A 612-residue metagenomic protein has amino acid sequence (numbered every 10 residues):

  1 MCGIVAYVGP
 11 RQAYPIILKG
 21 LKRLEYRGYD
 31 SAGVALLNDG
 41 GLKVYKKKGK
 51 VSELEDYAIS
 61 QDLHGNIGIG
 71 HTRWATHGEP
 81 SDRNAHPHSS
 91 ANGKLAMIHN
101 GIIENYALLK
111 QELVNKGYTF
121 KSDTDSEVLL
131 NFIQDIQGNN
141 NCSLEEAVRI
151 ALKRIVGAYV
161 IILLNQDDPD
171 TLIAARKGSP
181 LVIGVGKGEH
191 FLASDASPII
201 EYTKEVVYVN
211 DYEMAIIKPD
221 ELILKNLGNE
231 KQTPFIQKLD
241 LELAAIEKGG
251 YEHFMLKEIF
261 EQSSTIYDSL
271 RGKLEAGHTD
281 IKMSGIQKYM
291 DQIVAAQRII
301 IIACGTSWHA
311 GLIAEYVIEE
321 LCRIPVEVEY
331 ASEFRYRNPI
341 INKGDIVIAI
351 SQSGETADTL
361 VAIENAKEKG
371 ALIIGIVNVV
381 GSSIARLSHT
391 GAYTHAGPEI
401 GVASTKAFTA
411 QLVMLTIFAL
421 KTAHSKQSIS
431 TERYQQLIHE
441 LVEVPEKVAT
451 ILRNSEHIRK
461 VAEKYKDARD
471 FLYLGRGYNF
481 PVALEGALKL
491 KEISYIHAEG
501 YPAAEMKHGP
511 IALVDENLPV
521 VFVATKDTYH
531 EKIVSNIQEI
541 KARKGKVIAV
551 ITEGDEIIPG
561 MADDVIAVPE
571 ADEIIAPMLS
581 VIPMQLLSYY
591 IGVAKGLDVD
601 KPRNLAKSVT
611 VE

Functional and structural regions predicted by a protein language model:
M1-E252, Y267-R298, Y336, T431 (+3 more regions): Conserved short alpha-helical segments that host acidic/polar catalytic motifs at enzyme active sites
G49, N66, G70-R83, G277-M290 (+2 more regions): Glycine-rich oxoanion-binding loops at beta->alpha junctions
P87-S89, L164, I173-A174, V206-V207 (+12 more regions): Replace "in large, NTP-powered and nucleic-acid-processing enzymes" with "in large, NTP-powered factors and other
I155-E189, K466-E492, D527, V534: Acidic/histidine-rich
Q262-I266, L270-I300, T390-P519, G592-E612: Active-site phosphate/pyrophosphate-binding segments
D291-E443, T525-I566, L587, K595: Glycine-rich phosphate-binding loops that contact phosphosugars or nucleotide phosphates
K546, P559-M561, A571-E612: Generic C-terminus detector
